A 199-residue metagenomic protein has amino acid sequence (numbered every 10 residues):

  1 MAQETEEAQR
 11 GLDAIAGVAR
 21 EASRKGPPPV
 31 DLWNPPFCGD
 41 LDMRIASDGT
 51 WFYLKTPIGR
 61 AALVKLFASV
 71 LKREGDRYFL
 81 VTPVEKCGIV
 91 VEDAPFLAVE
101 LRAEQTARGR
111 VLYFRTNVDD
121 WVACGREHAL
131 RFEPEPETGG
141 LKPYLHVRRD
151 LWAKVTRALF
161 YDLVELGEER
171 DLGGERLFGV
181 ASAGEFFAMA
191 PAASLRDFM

Functional and structural regions predicted by a protein language model:
M1-M199: Long, non-globular segments of proteins
